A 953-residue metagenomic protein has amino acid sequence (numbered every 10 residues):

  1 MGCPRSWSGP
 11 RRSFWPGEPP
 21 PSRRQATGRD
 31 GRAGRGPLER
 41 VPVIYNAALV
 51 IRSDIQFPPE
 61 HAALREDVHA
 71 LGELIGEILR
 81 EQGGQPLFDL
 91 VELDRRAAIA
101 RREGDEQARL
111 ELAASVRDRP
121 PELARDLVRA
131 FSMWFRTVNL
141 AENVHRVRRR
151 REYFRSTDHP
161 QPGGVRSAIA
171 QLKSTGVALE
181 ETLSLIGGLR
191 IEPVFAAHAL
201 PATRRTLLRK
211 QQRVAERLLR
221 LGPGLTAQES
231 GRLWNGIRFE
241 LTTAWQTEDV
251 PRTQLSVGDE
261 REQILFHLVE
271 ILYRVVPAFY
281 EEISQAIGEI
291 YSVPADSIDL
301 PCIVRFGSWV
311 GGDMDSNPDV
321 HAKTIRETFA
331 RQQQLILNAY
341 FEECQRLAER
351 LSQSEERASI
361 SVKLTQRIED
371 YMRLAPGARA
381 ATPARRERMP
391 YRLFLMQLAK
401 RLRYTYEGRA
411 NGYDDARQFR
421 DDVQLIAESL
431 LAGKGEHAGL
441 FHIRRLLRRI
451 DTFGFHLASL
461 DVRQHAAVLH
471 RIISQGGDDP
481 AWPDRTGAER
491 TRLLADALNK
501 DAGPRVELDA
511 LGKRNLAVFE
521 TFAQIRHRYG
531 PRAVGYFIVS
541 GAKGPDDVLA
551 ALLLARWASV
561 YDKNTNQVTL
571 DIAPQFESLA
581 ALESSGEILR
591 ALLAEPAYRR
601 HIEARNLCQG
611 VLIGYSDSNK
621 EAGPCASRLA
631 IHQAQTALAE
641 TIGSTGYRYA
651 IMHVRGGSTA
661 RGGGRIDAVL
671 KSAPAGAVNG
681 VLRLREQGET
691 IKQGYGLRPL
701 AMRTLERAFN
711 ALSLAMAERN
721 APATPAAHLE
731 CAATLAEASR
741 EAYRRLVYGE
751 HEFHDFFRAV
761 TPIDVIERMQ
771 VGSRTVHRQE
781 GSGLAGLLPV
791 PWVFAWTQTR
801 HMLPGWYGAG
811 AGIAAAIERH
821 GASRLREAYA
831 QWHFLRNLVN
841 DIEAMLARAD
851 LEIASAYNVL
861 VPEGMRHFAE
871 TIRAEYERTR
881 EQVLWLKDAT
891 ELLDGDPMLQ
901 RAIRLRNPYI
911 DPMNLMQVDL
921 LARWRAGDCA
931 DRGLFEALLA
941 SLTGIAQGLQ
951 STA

Functional and structural regions predicted by a protein language model:
M1-P42: Compositionally biased, low-complexity flexible segments
Y45-L494, D509-R514, L570, G663 (+9 more regions): Often metal-dependent polyanion-binding catalytic scaffolds in large enzymes
G76, Q635-G643, R873, E877-V883: Hydrophobic cores of alpha-helical transmembrane segments in multi-pass integral membrane proteins
L93, E106-Q107, A141-H145, P160 (+13 more regions): Carbohydrate-active enzymes and regulators
V320-L351, W557-E741: Catalytic or ion-translocation cores adjacent to nucleophile or general acid/base/metal-coordination motifs in diverse
Y391, K400-Y404, F455-D461, H465-L549 (+4 more regions): Active-site cores of enzymes that catalyze phosphoryl transfer or operate on phosphate-rich substrates
G643-S644, L684-R819, A953: Ligand-binding clefts of soluble mixed alpha/beta catalytic domains
F757-A953: C-terminal accessory/interaction regions of large nucleic acid-associated machines
